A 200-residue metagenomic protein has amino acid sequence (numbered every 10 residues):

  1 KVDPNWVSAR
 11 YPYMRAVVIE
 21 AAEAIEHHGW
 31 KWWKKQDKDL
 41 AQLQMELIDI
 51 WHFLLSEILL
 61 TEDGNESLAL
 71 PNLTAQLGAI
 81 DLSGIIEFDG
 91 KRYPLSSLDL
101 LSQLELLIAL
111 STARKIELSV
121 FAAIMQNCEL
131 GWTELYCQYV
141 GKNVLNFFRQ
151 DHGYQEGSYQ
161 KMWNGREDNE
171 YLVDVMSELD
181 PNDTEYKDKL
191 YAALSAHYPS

Functional and structural regions predicted by a protein language model:
K1-S200: Flexible "arm" and connector segments at domain edges
